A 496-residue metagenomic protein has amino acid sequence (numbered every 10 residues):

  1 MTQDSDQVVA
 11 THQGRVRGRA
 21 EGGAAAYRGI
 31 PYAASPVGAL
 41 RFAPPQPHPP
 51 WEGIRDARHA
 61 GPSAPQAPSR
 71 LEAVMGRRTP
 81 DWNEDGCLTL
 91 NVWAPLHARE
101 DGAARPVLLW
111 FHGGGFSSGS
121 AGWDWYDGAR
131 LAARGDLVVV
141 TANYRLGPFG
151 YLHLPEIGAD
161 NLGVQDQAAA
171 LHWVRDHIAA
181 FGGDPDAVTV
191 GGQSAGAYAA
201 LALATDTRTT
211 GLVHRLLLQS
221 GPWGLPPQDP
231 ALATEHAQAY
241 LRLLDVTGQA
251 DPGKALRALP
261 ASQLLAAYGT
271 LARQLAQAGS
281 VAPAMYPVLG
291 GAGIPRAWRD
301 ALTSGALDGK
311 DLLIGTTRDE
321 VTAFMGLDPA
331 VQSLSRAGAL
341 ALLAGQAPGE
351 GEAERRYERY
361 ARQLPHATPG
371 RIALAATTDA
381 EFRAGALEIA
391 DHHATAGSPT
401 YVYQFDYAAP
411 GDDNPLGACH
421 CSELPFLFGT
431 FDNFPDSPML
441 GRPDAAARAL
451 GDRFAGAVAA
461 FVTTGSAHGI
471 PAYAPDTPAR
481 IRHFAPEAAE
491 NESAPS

Functional and structural regions predicted by a protein language model:
M1-N161, S437-G456, A460-G469, A488: Non-catalytic accessory segments of hydrolases
P65, R383-S496: Mobile gating loops/cap/lid regions near enzyme active sites that modulate substrate access
C87, G158-A179, E235: Alpha/beta-hydrolase active-site loop
G113, L162, D166, S194-A197: Active-site loop->helix "elbow" adjoining a glycine-rich segment at hydrolase catalytic centers
D176, T210, Q219-L340, I372-T395: Substrate-access "cap/lid" subdomains that shape and gate the entrance to catalytic or ligand-binding pockets
F181-Q193: Alpha/beta-hydrolase fold nucleophile elbow
G192-A195, S220: Catalytic nucleophile serine of serine hydrolases, specifically the conserved "nucleophile elbow" pentapeptide
A197-T209: Short glycine-enriched nucleophile-adjacent loop and the immediately C-terminal alpha-helix near the catalytic center
